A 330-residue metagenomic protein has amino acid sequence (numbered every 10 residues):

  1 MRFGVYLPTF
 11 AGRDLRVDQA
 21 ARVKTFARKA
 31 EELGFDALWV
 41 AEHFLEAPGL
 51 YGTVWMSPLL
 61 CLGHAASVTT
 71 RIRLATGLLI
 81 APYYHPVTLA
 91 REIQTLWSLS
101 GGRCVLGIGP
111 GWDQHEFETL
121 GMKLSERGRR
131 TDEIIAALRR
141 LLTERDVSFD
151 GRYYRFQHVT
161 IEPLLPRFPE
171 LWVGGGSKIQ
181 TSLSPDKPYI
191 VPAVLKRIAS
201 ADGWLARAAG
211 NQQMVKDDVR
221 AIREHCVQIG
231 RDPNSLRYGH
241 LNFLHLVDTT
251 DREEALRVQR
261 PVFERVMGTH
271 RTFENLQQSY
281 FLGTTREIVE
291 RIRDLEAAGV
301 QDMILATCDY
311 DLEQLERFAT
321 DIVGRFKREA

Functional and structural regions predicted by a protein language model:
M1-A330: Active-site-adjacent structural elements that line small-molecule/cofactor binding pockets in enzymes
